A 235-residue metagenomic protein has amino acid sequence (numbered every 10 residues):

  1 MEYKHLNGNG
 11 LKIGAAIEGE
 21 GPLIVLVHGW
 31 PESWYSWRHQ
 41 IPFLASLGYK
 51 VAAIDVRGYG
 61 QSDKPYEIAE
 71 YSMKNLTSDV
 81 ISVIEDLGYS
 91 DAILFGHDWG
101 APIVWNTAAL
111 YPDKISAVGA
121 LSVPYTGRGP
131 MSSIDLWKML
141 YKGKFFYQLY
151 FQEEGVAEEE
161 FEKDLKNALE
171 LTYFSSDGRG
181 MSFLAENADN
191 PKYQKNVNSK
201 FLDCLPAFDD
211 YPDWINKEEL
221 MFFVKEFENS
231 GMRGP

Functional and structural regions predicted by a protein language model:
E2, L26, A52-D55, F95 (+1 more regions): Conserved Rossmann-like nucleotide-binding pocket used by diverse enzymes that bind dinucleotide cofactors
E2-G8: Short acidic-hydrophobic surface loop/beta-edge motif
G8, V56, V123: Active-site donor-binding loop signature of nucleotide-sugar glycosyltransferases
G8-I17: A short loop-to-beta-strand scaffold at the N-terminal edge of the catalytic core in hydrolase folds
I13, Y59-D63, I68-F95, W99-P235: Flexible "cap/lid" subdomain of the alpha/beta-hydrolase fold that forms the substrate-access gate
A16-D63: Conserved HGGG/HGGXW glycine-rich cap/lid loop of the alpha/beta-hydrolase fold
